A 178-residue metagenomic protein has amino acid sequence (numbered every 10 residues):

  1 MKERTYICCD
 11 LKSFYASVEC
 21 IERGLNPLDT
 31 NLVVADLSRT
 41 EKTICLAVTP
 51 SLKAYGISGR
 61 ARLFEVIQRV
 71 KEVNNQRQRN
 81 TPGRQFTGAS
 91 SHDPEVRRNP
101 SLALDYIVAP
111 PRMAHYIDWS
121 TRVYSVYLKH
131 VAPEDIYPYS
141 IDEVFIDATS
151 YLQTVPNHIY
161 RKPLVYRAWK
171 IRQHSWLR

Functional and structural regions predicted by a protein language model:
M1-R178: Gly/Gly-Pro- and Ser/Thr-rich, intrinsically disordered tail segments characteristic of DNA damage-repair and tolerance
